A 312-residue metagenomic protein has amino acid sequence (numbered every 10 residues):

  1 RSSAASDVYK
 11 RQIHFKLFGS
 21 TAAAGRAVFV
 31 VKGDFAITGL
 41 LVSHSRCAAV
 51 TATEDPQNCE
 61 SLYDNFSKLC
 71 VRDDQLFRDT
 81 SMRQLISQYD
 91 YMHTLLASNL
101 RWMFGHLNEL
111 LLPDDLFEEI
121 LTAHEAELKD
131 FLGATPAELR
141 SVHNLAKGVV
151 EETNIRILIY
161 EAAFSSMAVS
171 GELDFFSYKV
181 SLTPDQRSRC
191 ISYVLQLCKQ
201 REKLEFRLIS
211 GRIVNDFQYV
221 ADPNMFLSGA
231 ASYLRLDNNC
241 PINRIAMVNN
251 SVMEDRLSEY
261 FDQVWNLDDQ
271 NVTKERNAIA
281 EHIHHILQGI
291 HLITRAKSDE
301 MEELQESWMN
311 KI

Functional and structural regions predicted by a protein language model:
S2-Y9: Short, small-residue-biased leader/transition segments that mark boundaries at the very start of proteins
V8, V28-G33, V42, V50 (+13 more regions): Extended aliphatic helical segments
I13-F15, F206: Generic structural signal for residues in well-ordered beta-strands
L17-C59, G211-V248: HKD (HxKxxxxD) catalytic microenvironment of the phospholipase D
S43-L139, H143, N238-E306: Signature of lipid phosphatidyltransferase scaffolds
Q75-Y219: Long, charge-rich C-terminal accessory regions
Y178, D185-Y193, L204-D216, A221-M225 (+5 more regions): Extended, charged low-complexity segments that frequently continue into or abut oligomerization scaffolds
N310-K311: Terminal, compositionally biased segments
